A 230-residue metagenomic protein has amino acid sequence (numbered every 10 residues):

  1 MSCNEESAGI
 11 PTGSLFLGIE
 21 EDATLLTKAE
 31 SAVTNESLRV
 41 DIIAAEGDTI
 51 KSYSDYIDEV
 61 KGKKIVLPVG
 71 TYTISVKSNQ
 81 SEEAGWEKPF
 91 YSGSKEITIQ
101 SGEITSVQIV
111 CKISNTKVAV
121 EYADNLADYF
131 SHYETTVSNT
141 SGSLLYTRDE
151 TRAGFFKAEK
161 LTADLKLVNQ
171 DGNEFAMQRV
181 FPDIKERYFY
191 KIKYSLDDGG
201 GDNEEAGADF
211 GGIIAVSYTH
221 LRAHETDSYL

Functional and structural regions predicted by a protein language model:
M1-S2: C-terminal motif of bacterial Sec signal peptides marking the signal peptidase cleavage site
E5-E6, D55-E59, Q80-S114, D171-F210 (+1 more regions): Structured interaction patches on ligand/partner-binding surfaces of diverse proteins
E6-K28, C111-L126: A short, Gly/Thr-enriched small/hydrophobic beta-strand-prone motif that recurs across taxa
L26-E46, L126-S143, L230: Short, ordered, surface-exposed loop/turn motifs in non-cytosolic proteins
E59-T73, R152-A163: Short Pro-Gly-centered beta-turn/loop motif in secreted/extracellular proteins
V69-G85, K160-D171: A short, solvent-exposed beta-strand micro-motif common in secreted/extracellular proteins
K117-D171, F175: Short helix-loop boundary/capping segments
T219-T226: Conserved small/polar residues in nucleotide/adenosyl-binding loops
